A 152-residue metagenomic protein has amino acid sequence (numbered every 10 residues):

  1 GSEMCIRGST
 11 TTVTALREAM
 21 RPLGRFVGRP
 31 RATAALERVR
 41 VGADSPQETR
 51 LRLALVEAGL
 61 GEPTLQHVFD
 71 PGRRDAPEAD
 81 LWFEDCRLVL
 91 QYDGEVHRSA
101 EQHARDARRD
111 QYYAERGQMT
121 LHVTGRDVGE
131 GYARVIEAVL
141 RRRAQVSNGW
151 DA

Functional and structural regions predicted by a protein language model:
G1-C5: Short, small-residue-biased leader/transition segments that mark boundaries at the very start of proteins
S9-A152: Surface segments flanking catalytic/ligand-binding clefts of nucleic-acid enzymes
